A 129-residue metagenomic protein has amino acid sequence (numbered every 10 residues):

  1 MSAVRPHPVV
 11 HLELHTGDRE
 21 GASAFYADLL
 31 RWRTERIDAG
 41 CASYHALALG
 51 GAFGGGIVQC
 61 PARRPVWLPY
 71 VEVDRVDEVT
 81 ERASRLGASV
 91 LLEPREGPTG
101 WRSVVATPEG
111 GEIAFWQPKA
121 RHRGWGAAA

Functional and structural regions predicted by a protein language model:
M1-S23, W67-P69, P118-A129: N-terminal beta-strand motif that seeds the catalytic metal site of vicinal oxygen chelate
H11, R19, R36-G40, A48-L49 (+3 more regions): Residue-level hotspots at or immediately adjacent to binding/recognition sites across diverse folds
R19, Y70-E112: Vicinal oxygen chelate
Y26: Catalytic core of tubulin tyrosine ligase-like
R31-I37, S89-P94: Short secondary-structure junctions
W32-V66, V105, E112-P118: Conserved short beta-strand elements that form part of the metal-binding/catalytic scaffold of enzyme active sites
A48-A62, P69-E72, E81-S84, L91-L92 (+2 more regions): Conserved, structured core segments of small domains
